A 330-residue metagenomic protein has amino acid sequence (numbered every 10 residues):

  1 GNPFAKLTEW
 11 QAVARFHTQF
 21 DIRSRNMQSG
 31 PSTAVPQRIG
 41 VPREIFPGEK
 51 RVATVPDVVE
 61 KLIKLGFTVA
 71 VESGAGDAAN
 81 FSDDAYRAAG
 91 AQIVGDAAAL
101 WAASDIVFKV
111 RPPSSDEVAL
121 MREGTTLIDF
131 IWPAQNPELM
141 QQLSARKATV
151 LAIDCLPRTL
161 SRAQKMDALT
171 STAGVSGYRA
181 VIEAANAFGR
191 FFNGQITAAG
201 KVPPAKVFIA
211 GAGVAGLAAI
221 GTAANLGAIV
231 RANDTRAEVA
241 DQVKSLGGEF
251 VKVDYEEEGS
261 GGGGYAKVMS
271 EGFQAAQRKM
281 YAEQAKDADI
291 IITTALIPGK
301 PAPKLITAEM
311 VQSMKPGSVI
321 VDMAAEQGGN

Functional and structural regions predicted by a protein language model:
T8-V13: Short Gly/Ser/Thr- and charged-rich N-terminal loops/segments that act as flexible capping/hinge elements
Q28-Q142, R146: An N-terminal-biased, well-structured beta-alpha scaffold segment characteristic of Rossmann-like dinucleotide-binding
Q28-R38, E44, S115-K206: Glycine/serine-rich phosphate-binding loop and adjoining beta1-alpha1 elements at the start of nucleotide-handling
P42-D77, G194-Q284: Glycine-rich phosphate/diphosphate-binding loop of Rossmann-like nucleotide-binding domains
E44-F46, S73-G76, A98, P112-P113 (+7 more regions): Short, ordered loop/turn segments at secondary-structure junctions
V59, D83, M140, V181 (+3 more regions): Generic hydrophobic/aromatic pocket-lining and core-packing "Φ" positions
A91-S104, P112-P113, S260-I291, A295-Q312: A structured beta-alpha segment of the ubiquitous adenosine-cofactor-binding alpha/beta core
A134-R158, A302-N330: Rossmann-fold NAD(P)-binding glycine/threonine-rich loop
